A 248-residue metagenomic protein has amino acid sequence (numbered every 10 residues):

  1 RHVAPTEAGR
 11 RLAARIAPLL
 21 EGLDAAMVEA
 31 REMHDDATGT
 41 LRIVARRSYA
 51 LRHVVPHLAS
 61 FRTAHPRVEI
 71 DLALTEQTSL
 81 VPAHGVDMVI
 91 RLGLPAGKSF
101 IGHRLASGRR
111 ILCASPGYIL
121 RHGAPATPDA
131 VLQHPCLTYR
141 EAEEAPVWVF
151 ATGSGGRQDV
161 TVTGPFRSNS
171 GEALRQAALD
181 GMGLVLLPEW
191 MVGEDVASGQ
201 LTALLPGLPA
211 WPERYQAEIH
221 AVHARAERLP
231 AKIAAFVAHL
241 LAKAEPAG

Functional and structural regions predicted by a protein language model:
R1-P5, L201: A short LG(V/I)-centered, amphipathic sequence patch enriched for acidic residue(s) preceding the LG motif
A4-E32: Alpha-helical "hinge/linker" immediately C-terminal to small N-terminal DNA-binding modules
G39-I101: Central regulatory/effector-binding core of bacterial HTH transcription factors
E76, L92-L94, S115-P116, L187-E189 (+1 more regions): Beta->alpha turn/N-cap motifs
S99-R110, A114-L137: Flexible hinge/capping segments at coil-to-helix
P135-G156: Secondary-structure junction motif
D159-P212, H223: Hydrophobic hinge/microswitch elements
P206-G248: A late-sequence structural motif
